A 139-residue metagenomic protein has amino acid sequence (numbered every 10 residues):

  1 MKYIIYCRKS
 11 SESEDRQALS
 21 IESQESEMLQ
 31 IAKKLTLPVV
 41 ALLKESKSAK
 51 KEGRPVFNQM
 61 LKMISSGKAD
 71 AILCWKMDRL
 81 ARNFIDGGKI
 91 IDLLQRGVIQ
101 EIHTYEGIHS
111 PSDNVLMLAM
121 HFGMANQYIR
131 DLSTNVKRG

Functional and structural regions predicted by a protein language model:
M1-G139: Short, structured surface patches at the beginning of a domain
